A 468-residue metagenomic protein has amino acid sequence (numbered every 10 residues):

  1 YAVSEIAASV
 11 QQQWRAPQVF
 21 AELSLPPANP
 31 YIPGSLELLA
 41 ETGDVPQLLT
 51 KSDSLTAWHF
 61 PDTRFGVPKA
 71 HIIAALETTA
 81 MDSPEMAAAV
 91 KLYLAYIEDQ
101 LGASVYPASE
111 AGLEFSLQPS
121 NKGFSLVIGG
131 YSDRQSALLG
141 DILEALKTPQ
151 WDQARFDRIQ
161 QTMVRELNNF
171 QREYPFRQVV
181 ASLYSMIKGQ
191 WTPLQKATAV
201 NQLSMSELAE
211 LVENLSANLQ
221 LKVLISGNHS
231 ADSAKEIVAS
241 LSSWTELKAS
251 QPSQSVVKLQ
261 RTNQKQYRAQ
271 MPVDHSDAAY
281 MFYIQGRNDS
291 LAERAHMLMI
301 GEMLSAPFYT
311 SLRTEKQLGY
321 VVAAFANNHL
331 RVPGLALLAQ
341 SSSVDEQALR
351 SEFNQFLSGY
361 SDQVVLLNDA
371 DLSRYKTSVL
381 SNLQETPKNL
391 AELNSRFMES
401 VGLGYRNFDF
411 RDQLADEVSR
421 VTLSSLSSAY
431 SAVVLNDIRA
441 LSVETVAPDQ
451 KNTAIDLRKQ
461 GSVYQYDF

Functional and structural regions predicted by a protein language model:
Y1-T63, A181-L241, V256-R261, Q270-P272 (+1 more regions): C-terminal regions of mature proteins
G66-T148, D157-Q202, N218-S226, A278-R287 (+4 more regions): M16 family metallopeptidases and their MPP-like homologs
W151-R158, S250-P252: Conserved short beta-strand edge segments in small beta-sheet-based binding/regulatory domains
I237-Q251: Glycine-centered hinge/linker elements that transmit conformational signals in sensory and ligand-binding systems
